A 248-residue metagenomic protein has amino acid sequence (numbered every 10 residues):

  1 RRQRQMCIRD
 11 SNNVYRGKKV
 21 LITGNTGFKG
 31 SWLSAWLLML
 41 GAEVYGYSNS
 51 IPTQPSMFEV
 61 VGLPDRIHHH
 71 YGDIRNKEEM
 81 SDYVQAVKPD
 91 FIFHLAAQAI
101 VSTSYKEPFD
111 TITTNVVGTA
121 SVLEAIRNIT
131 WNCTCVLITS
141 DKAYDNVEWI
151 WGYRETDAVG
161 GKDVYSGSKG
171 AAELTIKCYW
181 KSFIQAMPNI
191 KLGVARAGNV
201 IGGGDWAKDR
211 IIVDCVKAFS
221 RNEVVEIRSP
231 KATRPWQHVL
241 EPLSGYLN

Functional and structural regions predicted by a protein language model:
R2-Q5, R9-A197, S244: N-terminal Rossmann-like NAD(P)+-binding domain of SDR-like oxidoreductases, especially those catalyzing
E107, T175, I211-D214, A218: Alpha-helical scaffold elements adjacent to nucleotide-binding pockets in ATP/GTP-utilizing enzyme cores
N115, T119, K208, I212-V213: Amphipathic alpha-helical segments in well-structured domains
N146, E226-S229: Short, hydrophobic secondary-structure boundary micro-motifs
K162-Y165, A197-D209, S229-L240: Glycine-rich "substrate-gating" loop/helix at the edge of Rossmann-like oxidoreductase active sites
V213-V225, W236-N248: Alpha-helical substrate-binding/gating segment
